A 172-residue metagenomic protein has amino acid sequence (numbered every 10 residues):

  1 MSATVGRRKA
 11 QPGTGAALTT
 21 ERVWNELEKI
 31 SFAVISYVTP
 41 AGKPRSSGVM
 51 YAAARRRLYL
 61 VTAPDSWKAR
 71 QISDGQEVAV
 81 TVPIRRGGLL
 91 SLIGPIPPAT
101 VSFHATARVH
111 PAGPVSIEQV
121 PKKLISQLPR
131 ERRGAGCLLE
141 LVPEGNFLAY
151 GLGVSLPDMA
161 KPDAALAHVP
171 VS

Functional and structural regions predicted by a protein language model:
M1-S2, L18, T39, T62: A general, composition-driven signal for non-globular sequence regions
S2-L18, R85, L92-S172: Charged, gly/pro-rich active-site loop segments
A10-P40, S172: Short, conserved active-site entrance elements at the starts or edges of catalytic domains
V23, K68, S116-V120: Amphipathic alpha-helical interface surfaces
V23-E28, A69, L128-R130: Short linear motifs in intrinsically disordered
I30-D65, R70-I72, A79-I84, L90-I93: Short beta-strand segments
A52, G75, P111-G113: Enrichment for repetitive, rod-forming helical segments
D74-Q76, S126: Proline-centered flexible-loop/turn and helix-kink motifs
